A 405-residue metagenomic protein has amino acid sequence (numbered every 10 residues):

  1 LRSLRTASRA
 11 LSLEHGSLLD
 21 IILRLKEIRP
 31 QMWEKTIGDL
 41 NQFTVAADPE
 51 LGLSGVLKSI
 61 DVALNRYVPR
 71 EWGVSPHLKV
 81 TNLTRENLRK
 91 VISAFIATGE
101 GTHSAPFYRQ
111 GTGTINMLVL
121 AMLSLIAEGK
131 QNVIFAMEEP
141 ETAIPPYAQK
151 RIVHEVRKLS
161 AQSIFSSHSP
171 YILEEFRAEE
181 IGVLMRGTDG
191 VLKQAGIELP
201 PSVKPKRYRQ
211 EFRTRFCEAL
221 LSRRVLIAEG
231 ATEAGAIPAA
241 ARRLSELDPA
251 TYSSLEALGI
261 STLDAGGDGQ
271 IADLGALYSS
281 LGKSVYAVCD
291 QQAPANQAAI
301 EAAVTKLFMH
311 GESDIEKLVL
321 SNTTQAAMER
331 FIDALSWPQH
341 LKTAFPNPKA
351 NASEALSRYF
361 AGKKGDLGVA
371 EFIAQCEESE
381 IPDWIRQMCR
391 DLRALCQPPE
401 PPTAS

Functional and structural regions predicted by a protein language model:
R2-E14, L19-D20, A404-S405: P-loop NTPase switch/coupling surface
R2-R5, N82, I96-T98, M185 (+1 more regions): Flexible glycine-/small-residue-rich
R5-S8, E141, S169-Y171, G187-D189 (+4 more regions): Conserved nucleotide-binding/hydrolysis micro-motifs of P-loop NTPases
R9-L11, P145, E174, G235-I237: Short helix/loop capping segments that flank catalytic or ligand/cofactor-binding pockets
A10-L13, D20-L118, M122-I134: Extended helical coiled-coil dimerization/tether regions that scaffold and oligomerize large DNA-maintenance assemblies
Y67, N82-N87, L173, F216-E218 (+2 more regions): Replace "in large, NTP-powered and nucleic-acid-processing enzymes" with "in large, NTP-powered factors and other
L88, A94-E218, A394-Q397, P401-A404: Switch/communication elements of ASCE P-loop NTPase nucleotide-binding domains
T214-I227, A231-S405: Acidic, Mg2+-coordinating catalytic modules of nucleic-acid enzymes
